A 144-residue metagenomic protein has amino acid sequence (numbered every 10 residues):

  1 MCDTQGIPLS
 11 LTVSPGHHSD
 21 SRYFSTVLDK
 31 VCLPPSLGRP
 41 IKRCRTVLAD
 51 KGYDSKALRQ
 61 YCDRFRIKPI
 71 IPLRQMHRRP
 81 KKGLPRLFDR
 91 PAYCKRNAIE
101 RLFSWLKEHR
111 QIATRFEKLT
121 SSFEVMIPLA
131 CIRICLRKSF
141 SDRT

Functional and structural regions predicted by a protein language model:
D3: Short, acidic, Ser/Thr-enriched surface-loop or helix-capping motifs
T12-L37: Active-site beta-loop-alpha junctions of metal-dependent nucleic acid enzymes, especially the RNase H-like/DDE
H17, S36-L119: Helix-centered, glycine/charged polyanion-binding patches within enzymatic domains that contact phosphate-containing
D20-Y23, A98, V125-P128: Catalytic-loop motifs flanking and including active-site residues across diverse enzymes
T26-D29, S104, I127-C131: Generic alpha-helical structural context detector
M126-T144: Charged phosphate-binding loop/patch that engages nucleotide di/tri-phosphates or the phosphate backbone of nucleic
